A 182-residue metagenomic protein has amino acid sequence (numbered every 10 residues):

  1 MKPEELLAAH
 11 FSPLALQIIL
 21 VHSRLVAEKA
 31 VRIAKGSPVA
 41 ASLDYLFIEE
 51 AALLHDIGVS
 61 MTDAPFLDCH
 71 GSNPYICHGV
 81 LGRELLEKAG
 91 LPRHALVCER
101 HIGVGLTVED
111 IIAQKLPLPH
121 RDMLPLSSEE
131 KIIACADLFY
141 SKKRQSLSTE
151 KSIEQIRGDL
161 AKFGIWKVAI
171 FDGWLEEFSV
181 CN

Functional and structural regions predicted by a protein language model:
M1-L16: Generic N-terminal amphipathic, Lys/Arg-enriched alpha-helix
F11-S12, L43-I153: Divalent metal-dependent catalytic cores for phosphoryl transfer on phosphate-bearing substrates
Q17-V21: A short, charge-rich alpha-helical start-of-domain segment used by transcription regulators
G36-S42: Surface-exposed helix-capping loop/turn segments at secondary-structure junctions
G158-N182: Charged phosphate-binding loop/patch that engages nucleotide di/tri-phosphates or the phosphate backbone of nucleic
